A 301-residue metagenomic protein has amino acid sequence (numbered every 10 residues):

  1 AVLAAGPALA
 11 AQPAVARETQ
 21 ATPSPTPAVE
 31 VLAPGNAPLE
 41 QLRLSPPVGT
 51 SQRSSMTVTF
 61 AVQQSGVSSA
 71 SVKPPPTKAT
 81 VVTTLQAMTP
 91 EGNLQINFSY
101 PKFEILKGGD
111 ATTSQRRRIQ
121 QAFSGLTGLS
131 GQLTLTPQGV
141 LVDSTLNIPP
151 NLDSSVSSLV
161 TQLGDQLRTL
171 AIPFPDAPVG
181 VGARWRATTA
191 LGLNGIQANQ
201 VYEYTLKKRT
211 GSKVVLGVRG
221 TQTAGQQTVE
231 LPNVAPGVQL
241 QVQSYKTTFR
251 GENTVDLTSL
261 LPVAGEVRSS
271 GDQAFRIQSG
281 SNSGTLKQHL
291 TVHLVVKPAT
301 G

Functional and structural regions predicted by a protein language model:
A1-A16: Secretory targeting and sorting signals
V15-G301: Signature of exported/secreted
